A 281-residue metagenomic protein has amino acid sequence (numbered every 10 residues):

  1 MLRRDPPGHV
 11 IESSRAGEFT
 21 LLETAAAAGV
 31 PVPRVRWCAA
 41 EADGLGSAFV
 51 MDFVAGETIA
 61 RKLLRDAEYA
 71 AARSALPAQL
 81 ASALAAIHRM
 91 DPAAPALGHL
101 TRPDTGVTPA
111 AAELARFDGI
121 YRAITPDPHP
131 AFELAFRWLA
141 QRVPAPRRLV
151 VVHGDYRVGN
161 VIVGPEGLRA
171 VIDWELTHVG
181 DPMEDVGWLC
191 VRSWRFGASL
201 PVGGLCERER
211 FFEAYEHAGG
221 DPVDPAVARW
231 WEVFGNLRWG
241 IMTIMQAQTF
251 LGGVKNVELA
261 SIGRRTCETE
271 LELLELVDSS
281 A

Functional and structural regions predicted by a protein language model:
M1-L134, Q141-R148: ATP-binding pocket architecture of kinase catalytic cores
L2, V35, S47, I87 (+1 more regions): Active-site acidic catalytic loop and adjacent metal/ATP-binding pocket of ATP-dependent phosphoryl transfer enzymes
H9, T58, L97, V161 (+2 more regions): Conserved protein kinase catalytic core
A26, H88-P92, I172, C190 (+2 more regions): Protein kinase-like catalytic domain
G98-H99, A247-G263: Hydrophobic/aromatic-rich alpha-helical bundle segments in the mid-to-C-terminal region
E184-G220, F234-G252: Active-site activation/catalytic loop segments of kinase-like enzymes and analogous catalytic loops in related
P222-F234: All-alpha amphipathic helical-bundle segments outside canonical DNA-binding/catalytic cores that form hydrophobic
G252, S261-A281: Regulatory N- and C-terminal appendages and interdomain linkers associated with kinase/kinase-like NTP transferase
